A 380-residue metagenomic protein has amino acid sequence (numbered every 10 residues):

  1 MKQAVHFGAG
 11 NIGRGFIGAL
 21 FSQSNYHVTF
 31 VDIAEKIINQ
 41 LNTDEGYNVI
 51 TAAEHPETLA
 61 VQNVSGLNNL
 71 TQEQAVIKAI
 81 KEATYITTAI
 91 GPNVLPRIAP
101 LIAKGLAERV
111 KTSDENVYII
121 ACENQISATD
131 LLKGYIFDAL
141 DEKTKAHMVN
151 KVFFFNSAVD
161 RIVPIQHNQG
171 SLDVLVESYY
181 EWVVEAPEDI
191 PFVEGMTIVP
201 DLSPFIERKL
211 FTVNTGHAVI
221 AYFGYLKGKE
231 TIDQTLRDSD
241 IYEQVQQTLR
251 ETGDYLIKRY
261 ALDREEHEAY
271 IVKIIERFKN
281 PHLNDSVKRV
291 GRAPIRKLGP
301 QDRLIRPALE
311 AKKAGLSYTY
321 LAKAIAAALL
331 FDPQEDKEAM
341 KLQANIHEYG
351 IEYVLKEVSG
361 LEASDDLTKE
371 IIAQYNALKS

Functional and structural regions predicted by a protein language model:
M1-V5, N11-I12, I17-S380: Substrate/ligand-engaging "lid" and interaction regions
